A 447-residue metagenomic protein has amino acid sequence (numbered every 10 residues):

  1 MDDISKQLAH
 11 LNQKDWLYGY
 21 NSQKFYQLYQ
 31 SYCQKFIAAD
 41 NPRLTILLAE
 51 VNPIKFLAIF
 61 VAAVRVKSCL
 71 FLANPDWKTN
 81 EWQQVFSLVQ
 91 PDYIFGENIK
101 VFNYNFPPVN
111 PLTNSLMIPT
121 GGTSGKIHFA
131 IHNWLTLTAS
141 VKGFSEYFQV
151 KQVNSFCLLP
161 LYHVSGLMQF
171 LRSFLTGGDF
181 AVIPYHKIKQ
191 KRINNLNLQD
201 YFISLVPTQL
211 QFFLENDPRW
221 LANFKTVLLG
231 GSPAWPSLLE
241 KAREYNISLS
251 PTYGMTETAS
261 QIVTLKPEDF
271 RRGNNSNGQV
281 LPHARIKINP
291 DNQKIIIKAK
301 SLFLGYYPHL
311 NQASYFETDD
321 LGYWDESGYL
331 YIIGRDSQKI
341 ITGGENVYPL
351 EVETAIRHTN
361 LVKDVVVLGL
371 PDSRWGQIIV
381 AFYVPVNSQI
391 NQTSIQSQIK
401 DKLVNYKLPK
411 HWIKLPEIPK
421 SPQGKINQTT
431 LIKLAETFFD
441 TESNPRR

Functional and structural regions predicted by a protein language model:
D3-D40, W82-Q83, G96, L135: Conserved AMP-binding/adenylate-forming core of the ANL superfamily
S5-D15, F102-P119, F148-S155: Conserved pre-ATP/AMP-binding loop-to-beta segment of ANL
Y20, K24, L28-D76, L158 (+1 more regions): Conserved AMP-binding/adenylate-forming
L48, L321-K407: AMP-binding/adenylate-forming catalytic core of the ANL superfamily
S87-F95, H128-N216, T226, S250: AMP-binding/adenylate-forming
F202-S204, F213-R272: Gly/Ser/Thr-rich phosphate-binding loop
Q279-P282, P290-Y315, E345-V347: Conserved ATP/PPi-binding loop(s) of AMP-dependent carboxylate-activating enzymes
V404-I426: AMP-binding/adenylate-forming catalytic domain of the ANL superfamily
